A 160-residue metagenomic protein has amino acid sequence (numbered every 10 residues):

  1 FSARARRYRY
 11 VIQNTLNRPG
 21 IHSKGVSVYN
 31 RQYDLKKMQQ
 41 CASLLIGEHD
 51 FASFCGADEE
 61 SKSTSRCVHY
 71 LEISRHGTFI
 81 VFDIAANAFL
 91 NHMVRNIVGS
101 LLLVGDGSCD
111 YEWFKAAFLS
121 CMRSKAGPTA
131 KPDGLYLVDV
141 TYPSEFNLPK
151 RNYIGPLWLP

Functional and structural regions predicted by a protein language model:
F1-P160: Structured-RNA-binding interfaces characteristic of tRNA pseudouridine synthases
